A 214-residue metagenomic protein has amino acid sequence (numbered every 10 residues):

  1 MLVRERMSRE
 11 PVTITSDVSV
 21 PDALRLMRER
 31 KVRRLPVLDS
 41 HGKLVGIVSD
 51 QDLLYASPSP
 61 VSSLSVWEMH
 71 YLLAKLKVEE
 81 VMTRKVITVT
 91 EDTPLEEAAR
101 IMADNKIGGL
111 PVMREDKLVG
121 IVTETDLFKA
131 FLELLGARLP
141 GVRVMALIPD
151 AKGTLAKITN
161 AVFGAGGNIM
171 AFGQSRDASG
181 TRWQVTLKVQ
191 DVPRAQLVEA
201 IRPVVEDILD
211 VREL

Functional and structural regions predicted by a protein language model:
M1-E10, D50-V86, P94-A103, T123-T159 (+2 more regions): Tandem CBS (Bateman) regulatory domains
L2-S40, L44-S49, S57: Basic, Lys/Arg-rich alpha-helical nucleic-acid-recognition elements, primarily the DNA-binding modules of transcription
M27, L35-D52, M102, L110-T125: A glycine-centered beta-loop-beta connector
R33, G108, N168: Short acidic/polar active-site loop segments enriched in Thr and Asp
E91: Donor-sugar nucleotide-binding helix/loop cap in glycosyltransferases
A146-D150, T186-D191: Short beta-strand-to-loop capping motifs
S179-V185: A short, glycine/Asx- and small/polar-enriched loop/turn that sits immediately N-terminal to a beta-strand
D210-E213: Non-catalytic regulatory/interaction regions at protein termini and inter-domain linkers
